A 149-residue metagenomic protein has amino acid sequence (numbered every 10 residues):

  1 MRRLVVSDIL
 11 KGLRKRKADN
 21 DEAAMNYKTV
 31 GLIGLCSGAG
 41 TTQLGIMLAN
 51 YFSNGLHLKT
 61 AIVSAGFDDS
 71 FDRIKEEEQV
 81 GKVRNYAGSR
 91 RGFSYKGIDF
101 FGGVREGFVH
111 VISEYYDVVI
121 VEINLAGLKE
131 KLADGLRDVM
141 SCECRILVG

Functional and structural regions predicted by a protein language model:
M1, D117-E122, E143-I146: Short, well-ordered secondary-structure micro-motifs within conserved domains or adaptor modules
M1-G31: Extreme N-terminal, non-catalytic leader segments that precede Walker-type/kinase nucleotide-binding cores
K28-A39, L58-L136: P-loop/Walker-type NTP enzyme "switch/lid" segment
G31, M47, C144-L147: Ordered hydrophobic segments in well-structured contexts
L44: Hydrophobic positions on the alpha1 helix immediately C-terminal to the Walker A/P-loop
A49, S53-N54: Gly/Ala-rich phosphate-binding loop of Rossmann-like dinucleotide-binding domains, activating on the conserved
G55-L56, M140: A structural signal for short coil/turn segments at secondary-structure junctions
N124-E130, S141-G149: Conserved Switch II/interswitch segment of TRAFAC-class P-loop GTPases
